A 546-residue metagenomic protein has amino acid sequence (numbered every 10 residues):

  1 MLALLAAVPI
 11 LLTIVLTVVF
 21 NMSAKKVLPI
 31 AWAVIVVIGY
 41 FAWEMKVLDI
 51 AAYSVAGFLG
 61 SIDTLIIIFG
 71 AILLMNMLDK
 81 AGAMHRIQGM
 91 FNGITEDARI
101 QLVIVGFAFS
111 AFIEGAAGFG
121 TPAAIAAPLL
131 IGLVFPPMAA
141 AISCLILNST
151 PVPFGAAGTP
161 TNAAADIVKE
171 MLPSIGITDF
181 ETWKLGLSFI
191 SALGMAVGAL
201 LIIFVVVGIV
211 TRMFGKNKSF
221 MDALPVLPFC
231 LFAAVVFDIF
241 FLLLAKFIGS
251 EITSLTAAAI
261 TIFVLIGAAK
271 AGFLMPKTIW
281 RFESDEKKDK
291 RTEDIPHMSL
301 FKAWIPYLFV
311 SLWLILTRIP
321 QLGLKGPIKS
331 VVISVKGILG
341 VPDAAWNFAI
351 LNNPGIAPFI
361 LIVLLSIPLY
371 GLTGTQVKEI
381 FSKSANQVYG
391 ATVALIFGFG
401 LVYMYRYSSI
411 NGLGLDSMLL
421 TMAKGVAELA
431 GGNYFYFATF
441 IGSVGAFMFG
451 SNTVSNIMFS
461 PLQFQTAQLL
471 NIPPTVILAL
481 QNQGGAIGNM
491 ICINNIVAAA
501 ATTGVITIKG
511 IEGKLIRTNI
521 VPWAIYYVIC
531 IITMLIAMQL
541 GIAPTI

Functional and structural regions predicted by a protein language model:
M1-L73, H85-M90, I94, T292-P296 (+3 more regions): Hydrophobic transmembrane alpha-helices of multi-pass solute/ion transporters
A6-V19, A31-F41, I68-M75, S110 (+8 more regions): Hydrophobic core segments of alpha-helical transmembrane domains in multi-pass membrane transport and ion-translocation
F20, P153-E283, Q483-I546: Juxtamembrane and boundary regions of transmembrane helices in multi-pass small-molecule transporters and channels
M22, K80-A83, E96-D97, L130-A140 (+6 more regions): Juxtamembrane helix-boundary/capping and inter-helix hinge elements in multi-pass membrane proteins
A51-L59, D63-V134, A141-I142, L372-T466: Membrane-embedded alpha-helical segments and adjacent helix-loop junctions characteristic of multi-pass solute
M77, A156-M171, Q321-I328, F397-M418 (+2 more regions): Extracellular/periplasmic helix-exit of transmembrane alpha-helices
R99-A111, P137-P153, T178-F204, F397 (+2 more regions): Alpha-helical transmembrane segments of multi-pass membrane proteins
F109-I113, A117, T121-A123, A127-P173 (+5 more regions): Hydrophobic alpha-helical segments, chiefly the membrane-spanning helices and signal/signal-anchor peptides
